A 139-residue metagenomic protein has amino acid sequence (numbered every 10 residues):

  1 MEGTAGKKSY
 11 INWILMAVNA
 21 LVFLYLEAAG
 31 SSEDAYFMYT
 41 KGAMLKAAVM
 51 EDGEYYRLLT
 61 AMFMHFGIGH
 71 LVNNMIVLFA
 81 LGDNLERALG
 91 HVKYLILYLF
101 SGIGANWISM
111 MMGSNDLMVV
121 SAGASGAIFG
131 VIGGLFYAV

Functional and structural regions predicted by a protein language model:
M1-V139: A detector for small-residue-rich transmembrane helices and their helix-helix packing motifs
